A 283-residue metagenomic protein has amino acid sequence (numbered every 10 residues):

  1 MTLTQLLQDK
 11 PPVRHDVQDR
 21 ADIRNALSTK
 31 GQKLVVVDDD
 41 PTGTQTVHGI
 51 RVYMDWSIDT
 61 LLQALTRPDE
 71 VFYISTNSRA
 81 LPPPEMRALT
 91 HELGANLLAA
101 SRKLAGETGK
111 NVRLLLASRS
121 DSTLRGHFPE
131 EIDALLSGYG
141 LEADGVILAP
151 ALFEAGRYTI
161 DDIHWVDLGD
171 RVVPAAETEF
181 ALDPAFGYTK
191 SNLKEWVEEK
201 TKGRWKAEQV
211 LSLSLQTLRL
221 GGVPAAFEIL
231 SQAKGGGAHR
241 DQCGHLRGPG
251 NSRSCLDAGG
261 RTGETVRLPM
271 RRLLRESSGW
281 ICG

Functional and structural regions predicted by a protein language model:
T2-P68, E154: N-terminal basic/disordered segments at the start of proteins
R24-K33, D38, L61, P68-E70 (+2 more regions): Cap/lid and interdomain-hinge subdomains that line or gate substrate/regulatory clefts in soluble alpha/beta enzymes
G43, F153-R157, L274-E276: Short gly/pro/ser/thr-enriched loop/turn and capping motifs at secondary-structure boundaries
Q45-I50, A64, P83-R87, S252-R253 (+1 more regions): Short, glycine/acidic-enriched capping/hinge loops at junctions between secondary-structure elements
R51, E131-D133, S254: Hydrophobic alpha-helical membrane context
I74-R79, R271: Short loop/turn segments at strand-loop or loop-helix junctions that form parts of catalytic or ligand-binding pockets
S254-G283: Acidic, glycine-rich loop-and-beta core segments that form the ion-binding/anion-interacting portion of active sites
